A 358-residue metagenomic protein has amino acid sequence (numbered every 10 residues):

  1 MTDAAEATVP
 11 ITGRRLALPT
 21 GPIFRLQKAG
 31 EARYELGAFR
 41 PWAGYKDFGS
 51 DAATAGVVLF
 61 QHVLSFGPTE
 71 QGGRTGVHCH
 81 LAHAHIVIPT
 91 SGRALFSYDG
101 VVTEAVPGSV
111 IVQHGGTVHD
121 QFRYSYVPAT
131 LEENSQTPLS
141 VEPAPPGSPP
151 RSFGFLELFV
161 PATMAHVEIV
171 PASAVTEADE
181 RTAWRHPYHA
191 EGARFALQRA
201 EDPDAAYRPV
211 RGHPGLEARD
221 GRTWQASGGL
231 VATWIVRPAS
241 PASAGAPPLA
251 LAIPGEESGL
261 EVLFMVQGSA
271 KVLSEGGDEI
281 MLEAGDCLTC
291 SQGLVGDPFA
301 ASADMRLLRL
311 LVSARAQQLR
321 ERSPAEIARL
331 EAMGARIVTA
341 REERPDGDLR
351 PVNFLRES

Functional and structural regions predicted by a protein language model:
T2-P68, A144-S148, H166-S240, Q317-E357: A short, N-terminal "cap"/entry segment at the start of jelly-roll beta-barrel domains of the cupin/DSBH fold
G37, Q71-L81, F122-R123, A244-E257 (+3 more regions): Short histidine-centered beta-strand/loop micro-motifs that create catalytic or ligand/metal-coordination sites
G44-D47, L81, Y98, Q113-H114 (+5 more regions): Catalytic cores of nucleotide-enabled group-transfer and carboxylate-activating enzymes in metabolic and assembly-line
F60-Q61, V112, S125-P143, P149-E168 (+4 more regions): A short hydrophobic beta-strand segment most commonly corresponding to one strand of the jelly-roll/cupin
V63-F66, C79-F96, L158-V160, I235-A239 (+2 more regions): Short, conserved beta-strand element in jelly-roll/cupin
D99-G116, E275-L294: Short acidic-glycine-tyrosine-enriched beta hairpin
L139-P143, G147-L197, L249-G268, A284-T289 (+2 more regions): Extended, compositionally biased low-complexity polar/Lys-Gly-rich tracts and adjacent boundary/linker regions are
